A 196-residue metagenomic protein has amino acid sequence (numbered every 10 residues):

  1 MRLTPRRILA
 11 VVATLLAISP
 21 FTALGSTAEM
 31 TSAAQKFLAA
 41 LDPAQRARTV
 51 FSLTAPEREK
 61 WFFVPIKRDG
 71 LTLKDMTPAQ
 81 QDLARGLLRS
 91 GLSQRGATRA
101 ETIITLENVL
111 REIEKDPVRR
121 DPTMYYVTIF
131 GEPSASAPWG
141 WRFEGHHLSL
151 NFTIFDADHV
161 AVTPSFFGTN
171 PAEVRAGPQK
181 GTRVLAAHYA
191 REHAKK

Functional and structural regions predicted by a protein language model:
M1-P5: N-terminal secretory signal peptides that target proteins for export/translocation
A10-P20: Bacterial N-terminal signal peptides
V12, V50-L53, L88: A general structural motif at alpha-helix termini
L24-Q81: N-terminal mature-domain "stem" immediately C-terminal to a signal peptide or N-terminal signal-anchor/transmembrane
P56-K196: Acidic/His-rich structured neighborhood in mature extracellular/periplasmic domains
